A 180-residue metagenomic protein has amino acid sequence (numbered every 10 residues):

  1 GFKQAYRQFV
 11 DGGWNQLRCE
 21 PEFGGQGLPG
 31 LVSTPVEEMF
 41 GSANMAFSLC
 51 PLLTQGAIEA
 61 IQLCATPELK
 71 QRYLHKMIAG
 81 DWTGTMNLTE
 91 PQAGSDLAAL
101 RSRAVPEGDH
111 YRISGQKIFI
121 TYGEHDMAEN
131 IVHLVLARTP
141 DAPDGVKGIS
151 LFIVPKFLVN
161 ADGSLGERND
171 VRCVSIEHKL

Functional and structural regions predicted by a protein language model:
G1-L52, E68, R72, S95: Amphipathic, small/basic residue-rich leader segments at the start of a protein or domain
D11, N44, T54, A65-D109: Internal maturation/activation junctions in enzymes
Q16, E20-P21, A46-E59, G80-E90 (+1 more regions): Core alpha/beta catalytic barrel or barrel-like domain that forms the active/cofactor pocket in diverse metabolic
Q16-R18, T85-N87, D96, R101-V105 (+5 more regions): Structured core elements
G24-G27, G56-A60, E68-L69, Q92-D96 (+3 more regions): Flexible loop/turn segments at secondary-structure boundaries
L52-G56, D81, L97-A99, A128-V132 (+1 more regions): Short, solvent-exposed loop/turn segments at the edges of secondary structure
H110-R168: A short core secondary-structure module
S164-L180: Glycine-rich beta->alpha junctions and the first turn(s) of the following alpha-helix
